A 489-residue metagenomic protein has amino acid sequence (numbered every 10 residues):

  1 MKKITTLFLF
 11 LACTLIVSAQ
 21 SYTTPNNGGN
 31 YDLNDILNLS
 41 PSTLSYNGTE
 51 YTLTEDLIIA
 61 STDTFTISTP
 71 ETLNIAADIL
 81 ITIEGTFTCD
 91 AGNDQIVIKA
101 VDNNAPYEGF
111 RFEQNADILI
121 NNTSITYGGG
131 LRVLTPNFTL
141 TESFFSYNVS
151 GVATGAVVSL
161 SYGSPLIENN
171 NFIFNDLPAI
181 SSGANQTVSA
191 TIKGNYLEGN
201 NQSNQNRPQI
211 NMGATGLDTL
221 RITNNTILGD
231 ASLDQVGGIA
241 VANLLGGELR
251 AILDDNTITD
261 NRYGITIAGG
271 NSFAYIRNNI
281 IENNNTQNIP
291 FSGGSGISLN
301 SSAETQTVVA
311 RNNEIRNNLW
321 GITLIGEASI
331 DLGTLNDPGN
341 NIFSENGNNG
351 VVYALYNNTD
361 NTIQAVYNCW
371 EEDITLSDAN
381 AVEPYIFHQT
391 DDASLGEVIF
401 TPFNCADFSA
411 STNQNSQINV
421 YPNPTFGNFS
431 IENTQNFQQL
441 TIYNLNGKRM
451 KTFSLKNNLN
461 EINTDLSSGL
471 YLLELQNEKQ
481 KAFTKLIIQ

Functional and structural regions predicted by a protein language model:
K2-K3, S468-Q489: C-terminal tail/sorting-segment detector
I4-C13: Sec-dependent N-terminal signal peptides
L15-A19: Sec/Tat signal peptide C-region and signal peptidase I cleavage site
Q20-D407: Beta-strand/loop edge motif enriched in small/polar residues
S61, F426, S467-S468: Surface-exposed loops/turns
P402-Y421, G427, N433, K448: Residue-level detector of functionally pivotal "anchor" positions at catalytic/ligand-binding pockets or at interdomain
Y443-M450, Y471: Short, glycine-anchored, charge-dense loop/turn motifs used at functional sites
R449-S467, K479-A482: Glycine-centered tight-turn motifs at strand-turn-strand junctions
